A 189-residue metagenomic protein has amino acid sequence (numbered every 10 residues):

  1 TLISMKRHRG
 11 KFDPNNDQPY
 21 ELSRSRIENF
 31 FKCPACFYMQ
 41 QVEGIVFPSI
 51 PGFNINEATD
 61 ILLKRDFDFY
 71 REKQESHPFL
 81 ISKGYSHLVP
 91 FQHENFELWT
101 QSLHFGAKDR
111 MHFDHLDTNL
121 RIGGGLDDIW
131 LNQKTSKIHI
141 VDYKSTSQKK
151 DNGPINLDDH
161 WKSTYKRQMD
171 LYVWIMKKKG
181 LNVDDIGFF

Functional and structural regions predicted by a protein language model:
L2-K137: Metal-dependent nuclease catalytic cores that hydrolyze phosphodiester bonds in DNA/RNA, characterized by
H104-F189: Mg2+/Mn2+-dependent nuclease catalytic core
